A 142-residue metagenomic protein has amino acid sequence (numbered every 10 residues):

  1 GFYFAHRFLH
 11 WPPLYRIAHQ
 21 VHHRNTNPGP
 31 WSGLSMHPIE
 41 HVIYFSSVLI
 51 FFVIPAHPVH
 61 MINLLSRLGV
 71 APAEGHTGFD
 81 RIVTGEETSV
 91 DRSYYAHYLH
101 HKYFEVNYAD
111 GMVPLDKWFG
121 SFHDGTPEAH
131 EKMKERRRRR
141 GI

Functional and structural regions predicted by a protein language model:
G1-A5: Hydrophobic alpha-helical membrane-embedded segments
L9-I142: Cytosolic/stromal cytosol-facing helical appendages immediately following the last transmembrane segment
